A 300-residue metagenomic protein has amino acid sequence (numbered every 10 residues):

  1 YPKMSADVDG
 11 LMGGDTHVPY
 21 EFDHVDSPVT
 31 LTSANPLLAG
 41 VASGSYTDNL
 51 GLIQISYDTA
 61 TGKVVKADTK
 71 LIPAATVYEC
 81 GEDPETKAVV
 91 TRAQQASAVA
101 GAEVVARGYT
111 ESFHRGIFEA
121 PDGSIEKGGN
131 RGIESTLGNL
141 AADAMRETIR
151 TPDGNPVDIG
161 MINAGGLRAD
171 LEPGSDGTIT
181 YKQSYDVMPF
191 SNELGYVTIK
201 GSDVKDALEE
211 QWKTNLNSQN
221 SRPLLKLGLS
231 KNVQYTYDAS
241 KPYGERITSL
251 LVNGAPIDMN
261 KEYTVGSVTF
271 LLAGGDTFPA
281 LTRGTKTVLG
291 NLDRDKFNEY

Functional and structural regions predicted by a protein language model:
P2-Q54: Conserved beta-sheet core of the metallophosphoesterase superfamily
P36-L37, A42-Y300: Catalytic centers of hydrolytic enzymes
